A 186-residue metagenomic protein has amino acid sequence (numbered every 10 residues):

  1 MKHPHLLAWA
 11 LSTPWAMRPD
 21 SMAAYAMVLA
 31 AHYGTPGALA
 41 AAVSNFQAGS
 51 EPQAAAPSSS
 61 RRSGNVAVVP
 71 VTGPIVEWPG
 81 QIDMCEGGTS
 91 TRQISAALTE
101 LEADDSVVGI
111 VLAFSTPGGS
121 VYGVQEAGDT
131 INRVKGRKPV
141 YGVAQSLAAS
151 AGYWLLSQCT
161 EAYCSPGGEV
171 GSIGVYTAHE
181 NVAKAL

Functional and structural regions predicted by a protein language model:
M1-L186: N-terminal organellar transit peptides
